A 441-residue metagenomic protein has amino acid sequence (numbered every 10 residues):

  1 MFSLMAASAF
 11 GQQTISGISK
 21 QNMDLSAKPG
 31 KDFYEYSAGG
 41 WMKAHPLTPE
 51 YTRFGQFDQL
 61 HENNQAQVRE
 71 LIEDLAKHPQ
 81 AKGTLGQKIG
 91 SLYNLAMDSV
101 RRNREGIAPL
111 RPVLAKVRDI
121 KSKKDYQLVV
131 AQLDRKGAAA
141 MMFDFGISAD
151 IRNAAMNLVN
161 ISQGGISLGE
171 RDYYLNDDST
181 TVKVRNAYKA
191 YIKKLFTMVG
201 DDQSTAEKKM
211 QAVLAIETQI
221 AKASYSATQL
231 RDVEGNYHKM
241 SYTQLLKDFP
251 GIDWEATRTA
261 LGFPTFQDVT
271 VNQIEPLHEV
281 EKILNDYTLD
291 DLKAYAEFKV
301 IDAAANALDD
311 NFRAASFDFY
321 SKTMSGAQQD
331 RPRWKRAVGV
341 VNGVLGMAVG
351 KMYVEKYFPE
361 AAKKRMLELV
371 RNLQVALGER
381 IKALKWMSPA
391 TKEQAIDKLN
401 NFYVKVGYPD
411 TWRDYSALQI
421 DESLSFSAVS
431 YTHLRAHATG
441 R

Functional and structural regions predicted by a protein language model:
M1-Q13: Bacterial Sec-dependent N-terminal signal peptides
Q13-Q21: Short, Gly/Pro- and small/polar-rich lid/capping loops
I18-S19, A27-G30: Signal-peptide-cleavage-adjacent N-terminal segments of secreted and extracellular proteins
P29, Y36, G40-Y93: Active-site-surrounding "flap" and adjacent substrate/cofactor-binding loops of secreted or lumenal enzymes, prototyped
W41-A44, L168, Q219-T228, V375 (+2 more regions): Secretory-pathway/luminal and periplasmic proteins that interact with or process carbohydrate-rich
H61, D248-G251, T270-I274, R331 (+3 more regions): Intrinsically disordered, low-complexity linker/terminal regions across diverse proteins
L75-E368, N372: Noncatalytic, helix-rich "gating/capping" subdomain that lines the substrate-entry/channel surface of large enzyme
